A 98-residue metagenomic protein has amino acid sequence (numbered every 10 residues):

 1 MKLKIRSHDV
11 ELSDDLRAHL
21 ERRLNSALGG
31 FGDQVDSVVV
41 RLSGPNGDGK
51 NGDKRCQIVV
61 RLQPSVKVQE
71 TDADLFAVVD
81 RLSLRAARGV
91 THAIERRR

Functional and structural regions predicted by a protein language model:
M1-R98: N-terminal, polar/charged subdomain of small-to-medium soluble alpha/beta proteins
